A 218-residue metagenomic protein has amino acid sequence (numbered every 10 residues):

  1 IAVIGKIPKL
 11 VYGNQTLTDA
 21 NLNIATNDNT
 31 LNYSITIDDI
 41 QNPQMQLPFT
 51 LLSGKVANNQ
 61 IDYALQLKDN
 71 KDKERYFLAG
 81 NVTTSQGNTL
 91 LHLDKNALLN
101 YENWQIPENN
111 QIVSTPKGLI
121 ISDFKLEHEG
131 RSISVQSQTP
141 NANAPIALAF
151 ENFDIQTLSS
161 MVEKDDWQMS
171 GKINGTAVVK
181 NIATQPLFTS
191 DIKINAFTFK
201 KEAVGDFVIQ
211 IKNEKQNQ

Functional and structural regions predicted by a protein language model:
I1-V178, I182-Q218: Interface amphipathic segments
